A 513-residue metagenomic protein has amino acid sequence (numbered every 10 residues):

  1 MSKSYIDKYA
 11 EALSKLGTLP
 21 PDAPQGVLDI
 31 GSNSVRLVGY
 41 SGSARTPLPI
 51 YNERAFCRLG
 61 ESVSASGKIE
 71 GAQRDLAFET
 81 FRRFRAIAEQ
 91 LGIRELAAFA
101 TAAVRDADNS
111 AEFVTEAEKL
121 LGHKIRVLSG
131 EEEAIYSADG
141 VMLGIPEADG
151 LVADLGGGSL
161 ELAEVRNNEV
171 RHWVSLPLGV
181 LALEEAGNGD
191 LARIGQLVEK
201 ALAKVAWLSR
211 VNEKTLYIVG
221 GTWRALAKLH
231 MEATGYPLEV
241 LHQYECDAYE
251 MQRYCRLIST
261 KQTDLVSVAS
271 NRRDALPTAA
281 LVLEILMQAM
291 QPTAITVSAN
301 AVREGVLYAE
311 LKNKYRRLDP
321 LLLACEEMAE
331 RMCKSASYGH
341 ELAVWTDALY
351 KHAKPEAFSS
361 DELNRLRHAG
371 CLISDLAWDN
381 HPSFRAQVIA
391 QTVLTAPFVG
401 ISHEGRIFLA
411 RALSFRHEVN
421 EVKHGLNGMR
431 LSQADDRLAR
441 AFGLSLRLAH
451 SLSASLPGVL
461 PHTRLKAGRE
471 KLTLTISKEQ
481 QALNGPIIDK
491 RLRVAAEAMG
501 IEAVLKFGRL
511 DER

Functional and structural regions predicted by a protein language model:
M1-P24: Non-catalytic pre-domain segments flanking phosphatase-related domains
K3-Y5, Q25, G39-G42, S62-I93 (+9 more regions): Helical "lid/coupling" subdomains associated with nucleotide-phosphate turnover
L19-L48: N-terminal basic/disordered segments at the start of proteins
L28-S34, A153-S159, V219-T222, A299-A301: A short acidic Gly-Thr/Ser loop motif
P47-C57, R171-L176, Y315: Short coil-to-beta-strand
A98: Dinucleotide-binding Rossmann-like beta1-alpha1 core, especially the glycine-rich loop that anchors the ADP
T293, M499-R513: A short amphipathic beta-strand at an alpha->beta junction
R491-V494, A498-I501: C-terminal structured domains
